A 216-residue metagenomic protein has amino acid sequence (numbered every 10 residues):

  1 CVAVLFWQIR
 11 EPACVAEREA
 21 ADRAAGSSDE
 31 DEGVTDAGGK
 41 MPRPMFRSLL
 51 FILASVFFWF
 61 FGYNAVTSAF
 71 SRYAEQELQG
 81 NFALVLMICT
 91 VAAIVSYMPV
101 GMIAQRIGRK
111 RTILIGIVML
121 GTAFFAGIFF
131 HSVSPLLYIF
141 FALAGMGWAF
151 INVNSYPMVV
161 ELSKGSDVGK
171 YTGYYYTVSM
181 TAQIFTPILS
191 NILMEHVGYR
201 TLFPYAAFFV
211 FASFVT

Functional and structural regions predicted by a protein language model:
C1, I192-V210: A membrane-interface helix-boundary motif in multi-pass transporters
C1-E17, V215-T216: C-terminal membrane-cytosol helix-exit motif in multi-pass small-molecule transporters
R10-A54: Juxtamembrane intracellular "pre-TM" segments in multi-pass secondary transporters
V66-A83: Short amphipathic helix-loop junctions that connect adjacent transmembrane helices in Major Facilitator Superfamily/SLC
S96-R109, M194: Helix-to-loop junctions at the C-terminal end of transmembrane segments in multipass secondary transporters
M119-S132: C-terminal ends and interior cores of transmembrane alpha-helices in multi-pass membrane transporters/permeases
F150-K164: Intracellular juxtamembrane helix-capping segments at the cytosolic ends of symmetry-related transmembrane helices
S163-Y175: Loop-to-transmembrane helix entry/capping segments in MFS-fold secondary transporters and related SLC/MFSD carriers
